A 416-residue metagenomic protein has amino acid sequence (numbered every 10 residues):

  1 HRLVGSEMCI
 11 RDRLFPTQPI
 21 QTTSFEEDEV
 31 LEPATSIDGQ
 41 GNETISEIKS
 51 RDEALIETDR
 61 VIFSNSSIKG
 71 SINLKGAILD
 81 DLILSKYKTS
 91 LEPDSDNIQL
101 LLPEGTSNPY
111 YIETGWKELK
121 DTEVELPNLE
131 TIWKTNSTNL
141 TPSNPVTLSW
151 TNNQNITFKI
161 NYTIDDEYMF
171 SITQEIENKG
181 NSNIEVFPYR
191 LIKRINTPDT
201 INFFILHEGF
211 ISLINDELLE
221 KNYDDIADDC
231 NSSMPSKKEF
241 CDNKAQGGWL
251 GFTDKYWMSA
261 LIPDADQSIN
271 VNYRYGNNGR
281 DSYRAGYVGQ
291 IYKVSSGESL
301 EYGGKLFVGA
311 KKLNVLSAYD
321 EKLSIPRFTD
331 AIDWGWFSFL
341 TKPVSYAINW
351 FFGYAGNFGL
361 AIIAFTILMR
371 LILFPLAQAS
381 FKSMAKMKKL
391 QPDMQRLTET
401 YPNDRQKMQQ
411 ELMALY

Functional and structural regions predicted by a protein language model:
H1-G5, I10: Single conserved hydrophobic/aromatic residue that forms the stacking wall/gate of nucleotide- or nucleobase-binding
S6-E7, I72, R370: Short hydrophobic motif
R11-R13, I172: Low-complexity basic/metal-binding stretches
R13, T17-L100: Juxtamembrane extramembrane loops of integral membrane proteins
E47, G309-F358: Interfacial loop/helix-cap signal at membrane boundaries in integral membrane proteins
R60, S64-S67, S71-P326: Soluble non-transmembrane domains of integral membrane proteins
I156, Q174, G297, L371-Y416: Membrane-interface amphipathic helices and adjacent TM-edge segments
